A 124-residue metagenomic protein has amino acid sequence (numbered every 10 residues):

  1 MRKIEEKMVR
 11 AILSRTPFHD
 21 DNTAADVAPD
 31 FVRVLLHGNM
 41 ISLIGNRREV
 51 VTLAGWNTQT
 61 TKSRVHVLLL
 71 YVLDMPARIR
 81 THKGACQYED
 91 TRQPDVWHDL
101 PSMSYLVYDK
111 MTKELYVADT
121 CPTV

Functional and structural regions predicted by a protein language model:
M1-V124: Terminal leader/tail segments of proteins
